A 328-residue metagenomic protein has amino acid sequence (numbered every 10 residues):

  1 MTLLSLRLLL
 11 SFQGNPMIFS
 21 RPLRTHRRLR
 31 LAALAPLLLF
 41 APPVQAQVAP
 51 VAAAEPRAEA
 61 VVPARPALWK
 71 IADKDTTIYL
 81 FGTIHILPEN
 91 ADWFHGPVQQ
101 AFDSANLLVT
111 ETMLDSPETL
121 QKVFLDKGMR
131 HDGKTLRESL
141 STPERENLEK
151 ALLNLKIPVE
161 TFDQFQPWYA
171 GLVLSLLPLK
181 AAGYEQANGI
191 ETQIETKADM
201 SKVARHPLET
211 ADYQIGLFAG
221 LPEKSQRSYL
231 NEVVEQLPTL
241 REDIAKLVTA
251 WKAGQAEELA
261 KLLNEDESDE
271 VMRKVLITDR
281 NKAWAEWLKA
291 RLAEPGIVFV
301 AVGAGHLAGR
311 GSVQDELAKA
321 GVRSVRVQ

Functional and structural regions predicted by a protein language model:
L3-P16: Short, Lys/Arg-enriched N-terminal segments with co-localized hydrophobic residues within the first ~10-30 amino acids
F19-A33: Bacterial N-terminal signal peptides that target proteins for export
L31-A33, A72-D75, A293-E294: Short hydrophobic "helix-edge" motifs at membrane interfaces and signal-peptide entry regions
A33, L38-L39: Hydrophobic alpha-helical transmembrane segments of integral membrane proteins, especially lipid-exposed positions
A41-P43: N-terminal signal peptide c-region/cleavage motif recognized by signal peptidases
V51-A60, R65-L276: Structured, acidic catalytic/metal-binding patches in enzyme active sites
E270-Q328: A cross-kingdom marker for long, charged
